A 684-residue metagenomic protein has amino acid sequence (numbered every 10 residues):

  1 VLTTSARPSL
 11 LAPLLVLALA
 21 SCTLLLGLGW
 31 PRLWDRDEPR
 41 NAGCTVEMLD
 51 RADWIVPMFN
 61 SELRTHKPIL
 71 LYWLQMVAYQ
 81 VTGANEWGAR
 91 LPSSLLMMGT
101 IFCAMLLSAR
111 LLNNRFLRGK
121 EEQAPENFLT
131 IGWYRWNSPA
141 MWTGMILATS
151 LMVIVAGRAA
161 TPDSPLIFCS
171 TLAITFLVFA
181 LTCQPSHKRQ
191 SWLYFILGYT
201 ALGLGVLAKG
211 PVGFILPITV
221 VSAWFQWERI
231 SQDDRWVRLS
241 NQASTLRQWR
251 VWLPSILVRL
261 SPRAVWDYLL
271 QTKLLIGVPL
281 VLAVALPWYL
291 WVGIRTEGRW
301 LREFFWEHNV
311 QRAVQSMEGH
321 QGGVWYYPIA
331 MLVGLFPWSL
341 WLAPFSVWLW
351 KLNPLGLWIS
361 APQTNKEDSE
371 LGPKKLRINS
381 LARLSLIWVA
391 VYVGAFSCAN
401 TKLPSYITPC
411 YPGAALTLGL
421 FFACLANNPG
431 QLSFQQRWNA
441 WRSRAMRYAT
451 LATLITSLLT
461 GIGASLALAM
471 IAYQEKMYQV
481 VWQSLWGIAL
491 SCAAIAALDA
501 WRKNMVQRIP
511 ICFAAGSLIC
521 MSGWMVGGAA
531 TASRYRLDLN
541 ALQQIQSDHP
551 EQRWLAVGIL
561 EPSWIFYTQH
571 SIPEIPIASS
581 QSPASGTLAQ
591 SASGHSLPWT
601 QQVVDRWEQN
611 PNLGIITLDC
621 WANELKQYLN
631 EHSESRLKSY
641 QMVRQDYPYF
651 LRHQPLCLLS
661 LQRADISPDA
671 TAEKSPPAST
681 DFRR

Functional and structural regions predicted by a protein language model:
V1-Q436, I565, Y647-L656, R683: Membrane-integral, polyisoprenol-dependent glycosyltransferases of the GT-C/oligosaccharyltransferase superfamily
L2-S5, L10, W192, I196 (+3 more regions): Membrane-embedded architecture of ER/inner-membrane glycosylation machinery
